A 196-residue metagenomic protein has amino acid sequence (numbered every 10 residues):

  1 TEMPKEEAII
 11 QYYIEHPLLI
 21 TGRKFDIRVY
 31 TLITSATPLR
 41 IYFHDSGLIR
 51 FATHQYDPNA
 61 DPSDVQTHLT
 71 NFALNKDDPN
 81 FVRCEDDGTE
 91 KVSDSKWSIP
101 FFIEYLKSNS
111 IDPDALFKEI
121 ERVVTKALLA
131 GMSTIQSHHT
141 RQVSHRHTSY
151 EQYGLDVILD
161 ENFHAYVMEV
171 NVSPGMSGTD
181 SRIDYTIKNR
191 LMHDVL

Functional and structural regions predicted by a protein language model:
T1-E151, L159-Y166, R182, T186-V195: Catalytic core of tubulin tyrosine ligase-like
N171-T179: Glycine-rich phosphate/pyrophosphate-binding beta-alpha loops
